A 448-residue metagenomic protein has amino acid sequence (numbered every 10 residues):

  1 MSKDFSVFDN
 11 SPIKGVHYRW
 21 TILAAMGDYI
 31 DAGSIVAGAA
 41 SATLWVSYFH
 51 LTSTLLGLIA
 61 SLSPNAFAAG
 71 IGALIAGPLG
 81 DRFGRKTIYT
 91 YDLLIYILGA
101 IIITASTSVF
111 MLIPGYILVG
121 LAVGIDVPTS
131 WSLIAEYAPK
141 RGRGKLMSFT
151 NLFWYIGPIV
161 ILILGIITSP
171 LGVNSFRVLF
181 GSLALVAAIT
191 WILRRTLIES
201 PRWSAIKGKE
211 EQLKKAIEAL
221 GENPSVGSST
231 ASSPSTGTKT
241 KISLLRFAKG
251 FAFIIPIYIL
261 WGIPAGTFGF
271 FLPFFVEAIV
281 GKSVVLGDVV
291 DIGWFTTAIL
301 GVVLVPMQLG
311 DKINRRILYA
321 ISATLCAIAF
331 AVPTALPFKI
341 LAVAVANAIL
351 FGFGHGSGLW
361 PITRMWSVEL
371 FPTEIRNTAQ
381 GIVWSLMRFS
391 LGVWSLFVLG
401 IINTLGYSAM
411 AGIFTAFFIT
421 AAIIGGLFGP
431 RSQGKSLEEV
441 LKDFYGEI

Functional and structural regions predicted by a protein language model:
M1-S11, R194-G250, K435-I448: Intracellular cytosolic loops and amphipathic helices of Major Facilitator Superfamily
M1-S41, S47: Cytosolic juxtamembrane N-terminal segment immediately preceding the first transmembrane helix of multi-pass
G38-A39, L244-V302: Extracytoplasmic gate region of multi-pass secondary transporters
A39-I71: Extracellular/periplasmic helix-loop-helix junction of adjacent transmembrane segments in MFS-like secondary
A73-G84, V302-N314: Helix-to-loop junctions at the C-terminal end of transmembrane segments in multipass secondary transporters
G84, A105-M111, P139, L336-F338: Helix-breaking motifs and short loop linkers at transmembrane-helix boundaries and internal kinks in secondary membrane
T87-I102, I317-A331: Structural signature of the two symmetry-related core transmembrane helices
G144-P170, A184-A187, W384-W394: Glycine-rich segments within core transmembrane alpha-helices of 12-TM secondary carriers
